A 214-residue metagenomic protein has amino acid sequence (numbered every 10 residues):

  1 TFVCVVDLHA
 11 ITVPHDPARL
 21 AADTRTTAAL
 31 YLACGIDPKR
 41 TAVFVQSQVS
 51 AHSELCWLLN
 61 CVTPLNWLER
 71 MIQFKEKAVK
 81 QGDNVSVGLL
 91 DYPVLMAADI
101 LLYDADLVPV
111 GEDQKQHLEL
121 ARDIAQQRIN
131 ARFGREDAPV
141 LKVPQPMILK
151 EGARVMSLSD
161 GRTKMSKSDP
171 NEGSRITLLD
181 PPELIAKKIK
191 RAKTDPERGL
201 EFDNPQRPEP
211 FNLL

Functional and structural regions predicted by a protein language model:
T1-A98: N-terminal Rossmann-like or analogous alpha/beta NTP/dinucleotide-binding catalytic cores that position adenine
K75-L214: Active-site cores that bind ATP or allylic diphosphates and position pyrophosphate for catalysis
